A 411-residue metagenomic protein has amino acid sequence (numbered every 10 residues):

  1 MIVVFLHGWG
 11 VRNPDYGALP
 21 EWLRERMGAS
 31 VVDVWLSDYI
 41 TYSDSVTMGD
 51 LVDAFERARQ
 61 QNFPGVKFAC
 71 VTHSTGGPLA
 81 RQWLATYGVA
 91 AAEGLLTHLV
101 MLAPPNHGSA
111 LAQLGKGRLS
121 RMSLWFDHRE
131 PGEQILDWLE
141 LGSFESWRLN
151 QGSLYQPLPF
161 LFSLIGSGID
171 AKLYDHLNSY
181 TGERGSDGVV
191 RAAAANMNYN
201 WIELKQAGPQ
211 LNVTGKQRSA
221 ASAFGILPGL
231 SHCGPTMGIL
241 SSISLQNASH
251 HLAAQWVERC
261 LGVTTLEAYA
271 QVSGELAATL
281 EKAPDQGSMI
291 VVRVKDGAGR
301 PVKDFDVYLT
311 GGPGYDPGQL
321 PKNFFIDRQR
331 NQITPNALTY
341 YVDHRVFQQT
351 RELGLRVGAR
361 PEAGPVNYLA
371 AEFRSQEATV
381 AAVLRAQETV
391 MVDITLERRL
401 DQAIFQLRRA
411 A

Functional and structural regions predicted by a protein language model:
M1-D33: Short, surface-exposed "cap/lid" segments of acyl-processing enzymes
V3-W9, M48-Q151, D296-K303, V307 (+1 more regions): Serine-dependent carboxylesterase/thioesterase catalytic core of lipase-like alpha/beta-hydrolase/SGNH enzymes
L36-T47: Short beta->alpha junction loops
D53, A85, V89-T279: Helical cap/lid subdomain of alpha/beta-hydrolase-fold lipid enzymes that gates access to the catalytic pocket
L266-A283, R356-A411: Extracellular beta-sheet/turn segments enriched in Thr/Pro/Gly and aliphatic residues
S288-D296: A short, amphipathic beta-strand motif
D306-Q329: Short amphipathic beta-strand segments in non-cytosolic proteins
Q329-N367: Short Pro-Gly-centered beta-turn/loop motif in secreted/extracellular proteins
